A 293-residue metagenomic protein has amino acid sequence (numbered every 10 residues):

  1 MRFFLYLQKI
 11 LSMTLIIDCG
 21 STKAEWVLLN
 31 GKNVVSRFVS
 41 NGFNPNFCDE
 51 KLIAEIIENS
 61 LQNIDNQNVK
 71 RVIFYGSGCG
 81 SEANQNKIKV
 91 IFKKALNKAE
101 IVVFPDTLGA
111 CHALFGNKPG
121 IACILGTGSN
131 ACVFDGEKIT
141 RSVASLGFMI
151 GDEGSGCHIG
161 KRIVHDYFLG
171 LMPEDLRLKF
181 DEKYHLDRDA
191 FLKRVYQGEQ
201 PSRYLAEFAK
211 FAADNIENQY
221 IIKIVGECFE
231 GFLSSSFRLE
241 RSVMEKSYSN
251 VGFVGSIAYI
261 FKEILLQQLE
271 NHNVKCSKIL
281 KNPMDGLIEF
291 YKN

Functional and structural regions predicted by a protein language model:
F4-R71, L114-F115, P119-I121, V164-N293: ATP-binding/phosphotransfer module of carbohydrate and carboxylate kinases, centering on a glycine-rich
P45, Q62-V102, L114-F115, G198: Short beta-strand-loop/turn "lid" adjacent to the catalytic site in phosphate-handling enzymes
G78, S145-E153, V274-K278: A short glycine/serine-rich beta->alpha loop
F92-N97, I139-G147, Q267-K275: Glycine/charged-rich beta-loop-alpha catalytic/anionic-binding loops adjacent to active sites
V103-P105, L280: Short loop/edge segments at beta-strand edges and connector loops that shape dinucleotide/nucleotide cofactor-binding
L108-H112: Short alpha-helix plus adjacent loop in nuclease-associated cores
K118-F168: Glycine-rich phosphate-binding loop of actin/hexokinase-like ATP-binding domains
